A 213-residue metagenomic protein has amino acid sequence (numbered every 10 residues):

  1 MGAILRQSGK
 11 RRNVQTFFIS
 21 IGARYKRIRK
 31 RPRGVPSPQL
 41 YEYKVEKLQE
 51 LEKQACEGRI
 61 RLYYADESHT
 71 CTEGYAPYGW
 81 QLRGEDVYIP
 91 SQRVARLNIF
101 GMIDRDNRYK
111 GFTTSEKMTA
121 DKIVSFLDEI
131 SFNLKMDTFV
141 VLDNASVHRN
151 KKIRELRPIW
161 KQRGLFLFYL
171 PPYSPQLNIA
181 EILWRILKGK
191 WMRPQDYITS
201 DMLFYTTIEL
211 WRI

Functional and structural regions predicted by a protein language model:
M1-I213: Short functional hotspots at interaction and active-site rims
